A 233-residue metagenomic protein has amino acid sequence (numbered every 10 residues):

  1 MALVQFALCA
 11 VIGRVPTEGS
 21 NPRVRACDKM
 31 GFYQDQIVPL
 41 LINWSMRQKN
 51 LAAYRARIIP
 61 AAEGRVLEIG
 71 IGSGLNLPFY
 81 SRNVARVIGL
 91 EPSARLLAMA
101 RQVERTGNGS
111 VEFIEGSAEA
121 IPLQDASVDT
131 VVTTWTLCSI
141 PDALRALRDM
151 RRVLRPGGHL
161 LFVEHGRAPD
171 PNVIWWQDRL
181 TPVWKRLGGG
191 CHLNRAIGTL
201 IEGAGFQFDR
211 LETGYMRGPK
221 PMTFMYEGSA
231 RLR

Functional and structural regions predicted by a protein language model:
G31-K49: Class I SAM-dependent methyltransferase Rossmann-like catalytic core, especially the SAM/SAH-binding loop
W44-R47, V163-P221: C-terminal alpha-helical "lid/dimerization" subdomain adjacent to the S-adenosyl-L-methionine
S45-R65: Conserved alpha-helix/loop element of class I SAM-dependent methyltransferases that forms part of the SAM/SAH-binding
L67, S73-A120: Class I SAM-dependent methyltransferase SAM/SAH-binding core
E119-T130: A short acidic, Gly/Pro-enriched loop at the edge of an enzyme's catalytic core that lines a small-molecule cofactor
T130-D142: A short SAM/SAH-binding and catalytic strip from SAM-dependent methyltransferases
L144-P156: A short glycine-rich, Lys/Arg-flanked "PGG" loop and its adjoining helix->strand segment in the class I
E227-R233: C-terminal lobe and adjacent flexible extensions of AdoMet/dcAdoMet transferase-like proteins
